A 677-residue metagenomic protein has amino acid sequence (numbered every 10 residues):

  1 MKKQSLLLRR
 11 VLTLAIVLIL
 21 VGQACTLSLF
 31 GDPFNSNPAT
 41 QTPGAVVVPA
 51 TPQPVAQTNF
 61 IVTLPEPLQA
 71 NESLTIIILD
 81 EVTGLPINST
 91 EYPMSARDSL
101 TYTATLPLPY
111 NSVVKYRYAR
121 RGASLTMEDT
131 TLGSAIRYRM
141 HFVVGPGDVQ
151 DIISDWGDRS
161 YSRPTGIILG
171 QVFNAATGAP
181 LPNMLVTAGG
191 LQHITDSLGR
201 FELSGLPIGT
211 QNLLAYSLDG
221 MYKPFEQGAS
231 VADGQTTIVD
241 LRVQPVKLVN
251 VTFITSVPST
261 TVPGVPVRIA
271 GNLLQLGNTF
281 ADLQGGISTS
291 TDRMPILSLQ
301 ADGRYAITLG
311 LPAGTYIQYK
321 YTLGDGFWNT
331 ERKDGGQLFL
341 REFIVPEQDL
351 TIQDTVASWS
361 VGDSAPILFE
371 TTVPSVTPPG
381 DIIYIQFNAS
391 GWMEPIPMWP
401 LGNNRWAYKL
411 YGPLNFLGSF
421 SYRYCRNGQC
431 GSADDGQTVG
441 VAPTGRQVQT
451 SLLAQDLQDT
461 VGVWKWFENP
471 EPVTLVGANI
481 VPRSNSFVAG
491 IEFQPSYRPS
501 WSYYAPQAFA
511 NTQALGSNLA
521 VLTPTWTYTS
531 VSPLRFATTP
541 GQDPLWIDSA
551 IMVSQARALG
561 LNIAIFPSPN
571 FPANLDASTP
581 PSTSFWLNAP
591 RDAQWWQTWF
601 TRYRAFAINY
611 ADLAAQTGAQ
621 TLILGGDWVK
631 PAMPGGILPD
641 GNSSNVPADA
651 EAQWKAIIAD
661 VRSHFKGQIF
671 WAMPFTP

Functional and structural regions predicted by a protein language model:
V17, C25-V55, N479: Ser/Thr-rich, Proline-interspersed low-complexity disordered segments
I61-A70, S162-P182, I254-P263, F369-P379: Structural motif
P65-N111, R121-F142, L191, T260-G314 (+3 more regions): Aromatic-rich carbohydrate-binding modules that target alpha-glucans
L100-Y102, G170, V186, T195-L203 (+3 more regions): Glycine-centered loop-to-beta-strand initiation motif
R120-Y161, L218-D240, Q244-V246, L323-D363 (+1 more regions): Structured interaction patches on ligand/partner-binding surfaces of diverse proteins
P470-T512: Boundary/entry segment of secreted carbohydrate-active catalytic domains
V476-R483, L515-R535, I547-P639: Substrate-binding cleft and catalytic face of glycoside hydrolase catalytic domains, especially the flexible beta-alpha
F566-P569, T621-D627, W654-T676: Aromatic-lined carbohydrate-recognition surfaces of secreted/lumenal glycan-active proteins
